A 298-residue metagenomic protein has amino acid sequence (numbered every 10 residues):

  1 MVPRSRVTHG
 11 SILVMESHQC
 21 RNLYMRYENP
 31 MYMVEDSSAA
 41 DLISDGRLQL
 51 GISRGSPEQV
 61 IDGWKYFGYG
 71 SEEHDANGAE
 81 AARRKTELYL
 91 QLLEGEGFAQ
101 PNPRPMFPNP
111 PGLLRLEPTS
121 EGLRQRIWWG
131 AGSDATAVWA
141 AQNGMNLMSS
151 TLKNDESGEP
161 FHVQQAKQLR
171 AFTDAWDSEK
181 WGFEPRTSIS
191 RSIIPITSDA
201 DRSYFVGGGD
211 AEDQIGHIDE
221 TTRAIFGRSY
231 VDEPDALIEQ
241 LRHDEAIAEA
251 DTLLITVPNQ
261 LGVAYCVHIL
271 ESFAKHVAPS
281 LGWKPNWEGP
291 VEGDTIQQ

Functional and structural regions predicted by a protein language model:
M1-P3, V7-T8, I12-Q19, L23: Cationic, amphipathic, low-complexity alpha-helical segments enriched in hydrophobics plus arginine/proline
V2-P3, H9, Q49, S149-V163 (+1 more regions): C-terminal amphipathic alpha-helical "assembly" element that mediates oligomerization/partner interfaces or acts as
I12-S17, I43-Q49, L116-Q125, N143-M145 (+3 more regions): Short, well-ordered coil/turn segments that N-cap beta-strands
Q19-R26, I189-P195: Conserved strand-turn element in the central/C-terminal portion of the radical SAM core barrel that lines
R21-P30, E121-A131, A224-D235: Active-site mouth loops of central-metabolism enzymes
M25-F98, D155: Flexible, glycine-rich active-site loops centered on histidine and acidic residues that chelate a metal or position
L114-L152, G158: Loop-centered beta-sheet repeat module
